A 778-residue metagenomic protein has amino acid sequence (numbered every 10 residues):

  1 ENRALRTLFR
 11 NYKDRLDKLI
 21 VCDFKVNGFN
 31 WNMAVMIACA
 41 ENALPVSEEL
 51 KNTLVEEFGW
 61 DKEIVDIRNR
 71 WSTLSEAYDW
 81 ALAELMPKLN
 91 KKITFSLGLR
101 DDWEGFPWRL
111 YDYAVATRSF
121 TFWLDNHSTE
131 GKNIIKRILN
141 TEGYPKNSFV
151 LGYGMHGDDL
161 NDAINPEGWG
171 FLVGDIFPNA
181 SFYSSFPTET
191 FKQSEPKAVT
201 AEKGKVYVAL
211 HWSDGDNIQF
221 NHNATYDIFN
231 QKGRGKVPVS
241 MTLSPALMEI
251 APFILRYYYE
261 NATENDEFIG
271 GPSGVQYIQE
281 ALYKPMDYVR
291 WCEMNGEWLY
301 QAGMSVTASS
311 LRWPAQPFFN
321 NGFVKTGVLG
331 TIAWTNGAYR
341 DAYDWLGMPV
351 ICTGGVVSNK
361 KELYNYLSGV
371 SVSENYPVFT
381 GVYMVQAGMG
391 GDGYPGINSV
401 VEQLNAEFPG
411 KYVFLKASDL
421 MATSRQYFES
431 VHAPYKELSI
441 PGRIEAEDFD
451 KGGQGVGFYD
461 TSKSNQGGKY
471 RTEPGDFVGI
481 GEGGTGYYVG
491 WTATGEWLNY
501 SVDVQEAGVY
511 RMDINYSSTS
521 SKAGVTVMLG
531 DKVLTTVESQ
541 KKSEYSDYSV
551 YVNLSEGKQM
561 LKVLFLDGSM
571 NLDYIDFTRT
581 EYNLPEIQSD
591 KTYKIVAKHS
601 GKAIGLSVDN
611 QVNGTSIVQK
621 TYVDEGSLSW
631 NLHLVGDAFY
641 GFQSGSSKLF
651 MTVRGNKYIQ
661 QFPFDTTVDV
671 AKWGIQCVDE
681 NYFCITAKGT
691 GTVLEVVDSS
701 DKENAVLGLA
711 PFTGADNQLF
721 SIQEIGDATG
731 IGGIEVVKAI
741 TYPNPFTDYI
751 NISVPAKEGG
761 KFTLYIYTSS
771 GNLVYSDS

Functional and structural regions predicted by a protein language model:
E1-S181: Preference for solvent-exposed, low-hydrophobicity sequence contexts
D175-Y259: Active-site beta->alpha N-cap acidic-glycine motif
V208, S213-N221, T225-K236, A246 (+2 more regions): Catalytic grooves of carbohydrate-active enzymes
E429-N583: Extracytoplasmic
L498, G508-Y510, S521-V525, D573 (+6 more regions): Short beta-strand/loop motifs in extracellular/secreted proteins, especially within beta-sandwich accessory domains
V509, D590, P745-Y749: Short coil/turn motif common to extracellular beta-sandwich-like domains
N583-D727: Lectin-like carbohydrate-binding module/patch detector with strong preference for beta-trefoil
G730-S778: C-terminal outer-membrane/trafficking sorting elements
